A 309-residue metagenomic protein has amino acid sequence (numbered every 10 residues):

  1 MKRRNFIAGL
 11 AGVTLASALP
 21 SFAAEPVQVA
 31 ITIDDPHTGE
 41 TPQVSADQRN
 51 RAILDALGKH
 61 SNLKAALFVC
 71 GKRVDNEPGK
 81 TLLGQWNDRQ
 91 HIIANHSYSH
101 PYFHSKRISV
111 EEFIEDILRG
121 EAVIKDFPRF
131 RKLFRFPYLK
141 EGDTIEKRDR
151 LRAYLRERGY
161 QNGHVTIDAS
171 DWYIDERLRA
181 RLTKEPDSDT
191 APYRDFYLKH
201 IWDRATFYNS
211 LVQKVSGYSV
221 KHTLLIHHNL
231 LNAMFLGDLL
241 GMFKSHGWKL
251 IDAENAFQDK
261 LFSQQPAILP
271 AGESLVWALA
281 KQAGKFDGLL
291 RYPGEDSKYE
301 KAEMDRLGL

Functional and structural regions predicted by a protein language model:
N5-A23: N-terminal export signals
A24-L139, L224-L225, M242, Q258: Active-site beta->alpha N-cap acidic-glycine motif
P42-V44, P101-D126, T144-R158, T166-Y218 (+1 more regions): Alpha-helical scaffold elements lining the catalytic groove of polysaccharide deacetylases
G58-S61, D75, H164, S216-Y218 (+1 more regions): C-terminal domain-boundary segment and adjacent tail
T81-L82, R150-L151, D238-L239: A short acidic, amphipathic alpha-helical/loop segment
Q90, G159-Q161: Glycine-enriched alpha-helix->loop->beta-strand junction motifs that scaffold or abut catalytic
Y98, E121-F127, P186-T206, S274-E295 (+1 more regions): Short, basic, helix/turn surface patches
